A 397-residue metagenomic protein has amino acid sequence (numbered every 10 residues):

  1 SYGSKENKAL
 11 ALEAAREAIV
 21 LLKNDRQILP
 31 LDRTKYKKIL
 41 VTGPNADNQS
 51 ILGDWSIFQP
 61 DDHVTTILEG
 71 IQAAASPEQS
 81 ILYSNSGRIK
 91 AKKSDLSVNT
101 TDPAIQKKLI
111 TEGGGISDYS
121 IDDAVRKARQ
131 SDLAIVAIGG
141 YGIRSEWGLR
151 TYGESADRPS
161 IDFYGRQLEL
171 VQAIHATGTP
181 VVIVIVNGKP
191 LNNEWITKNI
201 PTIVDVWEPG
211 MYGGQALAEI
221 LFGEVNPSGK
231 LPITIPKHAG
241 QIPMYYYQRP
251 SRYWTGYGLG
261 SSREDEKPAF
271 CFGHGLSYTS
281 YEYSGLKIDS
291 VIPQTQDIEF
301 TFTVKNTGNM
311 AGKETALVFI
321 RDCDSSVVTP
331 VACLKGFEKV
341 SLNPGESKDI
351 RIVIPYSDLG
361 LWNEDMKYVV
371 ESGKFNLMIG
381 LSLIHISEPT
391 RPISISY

Functional and structural regions predicted by a protein language model:
S1-G53, Q59-L68, Q72-E78, L82-E112 (+5 more regions): Secreted, periplasmic, or luminal enzymes acting at the cell surface/secretory milieu
G3-S4, N85, I89-A176, P180-K198: Hydrophobic helix-and-loop "lid/oligomerization" segment in the mid-to-C-terminal part of catalytic domains
S50-W55, W147-S155, T197, P330-V331 (+1 more regions): Short acidic, glycine/proline-rich loop/turn micro-motifs
G87-R88, T151-A156, N199-I200, L317-S326 (+1 more regions): Active/binding-pocket-proximal capping segment
A311-V318, P330, N363-E364: Short, hydrophobic/aromatic beta-strand segments
S326-L361: Intrinsically disordered, low-complexity Pro/Gly/Ser/Thr-rich segments with frequent PxxP/GP/PP motifs and embedded
P355-L383, S387: Terminal connector regions
I384-E388, P392-Y397: Single conserved hydrophobic/aromatic residue that forms the stacking wall/gate of nucleotide- or nucleobase-binding
